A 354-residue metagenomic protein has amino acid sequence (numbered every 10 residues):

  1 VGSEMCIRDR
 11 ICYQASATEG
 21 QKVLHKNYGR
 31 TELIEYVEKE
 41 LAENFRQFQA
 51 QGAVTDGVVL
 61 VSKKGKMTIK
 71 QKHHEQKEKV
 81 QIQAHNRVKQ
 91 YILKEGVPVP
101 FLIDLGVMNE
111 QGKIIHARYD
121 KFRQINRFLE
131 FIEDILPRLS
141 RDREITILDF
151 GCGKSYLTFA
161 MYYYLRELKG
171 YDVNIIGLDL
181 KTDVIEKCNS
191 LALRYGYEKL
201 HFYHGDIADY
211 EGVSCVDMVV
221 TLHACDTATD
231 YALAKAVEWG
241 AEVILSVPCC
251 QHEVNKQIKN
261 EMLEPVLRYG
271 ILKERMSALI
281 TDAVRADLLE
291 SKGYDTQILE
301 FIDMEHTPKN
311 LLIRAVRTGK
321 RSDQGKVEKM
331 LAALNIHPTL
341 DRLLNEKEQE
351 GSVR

Functional and structural regions predicted by a protein language model:
V1-I7: Short, small-residue-biased leader/transition segments that mark boundaries at the very start of proteins
R8-T31, E35, G65-M67, Q76 (+1 more regions): Class I S-adenosyl-L-methionine
G52-I145: Conserved Class I S-adenosyl-L-methionine-dependent methyltransferase catalytic core
R143-G153: Conserved class I S-adenosyl-L-methionine
E144, D172, V216: Phosphate-coordination loops involved in phosphoryl transfer and adenosine-cofactor binding
K154-G170: Conserved SAM-binding loop of SAM-dependent methyltransferases across substrates and taxa, primarily the Class I
E167-Y171, R194-Y197: Short helix-capping segments at alpha-helix termini
D172-D179: Conserved SAM-binding motif I beta-strand of class I
